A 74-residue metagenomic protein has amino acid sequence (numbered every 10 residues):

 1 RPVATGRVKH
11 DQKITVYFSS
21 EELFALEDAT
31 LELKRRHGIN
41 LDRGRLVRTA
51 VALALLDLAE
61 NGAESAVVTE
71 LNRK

Functional and structural regions predicted by a protein language model:
R1-K13, S20-E21, D28-L31, E70-K74: A detector of short terminal or domain-flanking linear segments
I14, R35-H37: Residues marking the start of alpha-helices
V16-F18, D42: Short basic-aromatic helix/loop recognition motifs at nucleic-acid and histone-peptide binding interfaces
S19-S20, S65: Generic serine detector
L23, E27-T30, G44-R48: Short amphipathic alpha-helical surface patches that serve as generic macromolecular interface elements
L31-R35, L56: Short, intrinsically disordered, mixed-charge
I39-E64: Short, basic amphipathic alpha-helical segments that act as recognition/interaction helices in nucleic-acid-binding
E60-K74: Short, charged, intrinsically disordered terminal tails
